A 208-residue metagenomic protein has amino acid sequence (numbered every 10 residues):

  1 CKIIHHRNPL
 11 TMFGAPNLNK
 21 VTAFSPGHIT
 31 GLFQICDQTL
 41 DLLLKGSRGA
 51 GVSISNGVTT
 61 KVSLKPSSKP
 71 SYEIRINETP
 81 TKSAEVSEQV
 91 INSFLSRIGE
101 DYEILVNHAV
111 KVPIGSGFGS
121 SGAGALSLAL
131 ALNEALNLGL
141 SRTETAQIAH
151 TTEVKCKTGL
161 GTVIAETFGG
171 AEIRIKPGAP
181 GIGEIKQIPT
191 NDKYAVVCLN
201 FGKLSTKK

Functional and structural regions predicted by a protein language model:
K2-G115, E134, L138: ATP-binding N-lobe of GHMP and related small-molecule kinases
S25, I29-Q34, S47-V52, V112 (+6 more regions): Long, contiguous hydrophobic alpha-helical segments, chiefly transmembrane helices and signal peptides
T39, A129-N133, R174, G181-I182: Generic secondary-structure boundary signal with a strong preference for alpha-helix termini
F118-R142: DPxDG-like acidic metal-binding loop motif
E144-K208: ATP-dependent small-molecule kinase catalytic core of the GHMP/sugar-kinase superfamily and closely related
